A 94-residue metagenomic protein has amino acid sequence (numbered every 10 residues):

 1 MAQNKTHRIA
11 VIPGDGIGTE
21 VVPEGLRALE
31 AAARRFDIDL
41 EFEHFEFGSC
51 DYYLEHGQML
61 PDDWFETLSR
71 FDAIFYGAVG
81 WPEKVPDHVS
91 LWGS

Functional and structural regions predicted by a protein language model:
A2-E43: N-terminal phosphate-binding or glycine-rich loops at protein starts, especially the Walker A/P-loop of NTPases
G14-G16, F47, V79: Short, ordered loop/turn segments at secondary-structure junctions
D37-P61: N-terminal beta-loop-helix "entrance" segment that forms/cooperates in small-molecule cofactor or anionic ligand
Y52-S94: N-terminal glycine-rich phosphate/adenylate-binding segment common to multiple enzyme folds
